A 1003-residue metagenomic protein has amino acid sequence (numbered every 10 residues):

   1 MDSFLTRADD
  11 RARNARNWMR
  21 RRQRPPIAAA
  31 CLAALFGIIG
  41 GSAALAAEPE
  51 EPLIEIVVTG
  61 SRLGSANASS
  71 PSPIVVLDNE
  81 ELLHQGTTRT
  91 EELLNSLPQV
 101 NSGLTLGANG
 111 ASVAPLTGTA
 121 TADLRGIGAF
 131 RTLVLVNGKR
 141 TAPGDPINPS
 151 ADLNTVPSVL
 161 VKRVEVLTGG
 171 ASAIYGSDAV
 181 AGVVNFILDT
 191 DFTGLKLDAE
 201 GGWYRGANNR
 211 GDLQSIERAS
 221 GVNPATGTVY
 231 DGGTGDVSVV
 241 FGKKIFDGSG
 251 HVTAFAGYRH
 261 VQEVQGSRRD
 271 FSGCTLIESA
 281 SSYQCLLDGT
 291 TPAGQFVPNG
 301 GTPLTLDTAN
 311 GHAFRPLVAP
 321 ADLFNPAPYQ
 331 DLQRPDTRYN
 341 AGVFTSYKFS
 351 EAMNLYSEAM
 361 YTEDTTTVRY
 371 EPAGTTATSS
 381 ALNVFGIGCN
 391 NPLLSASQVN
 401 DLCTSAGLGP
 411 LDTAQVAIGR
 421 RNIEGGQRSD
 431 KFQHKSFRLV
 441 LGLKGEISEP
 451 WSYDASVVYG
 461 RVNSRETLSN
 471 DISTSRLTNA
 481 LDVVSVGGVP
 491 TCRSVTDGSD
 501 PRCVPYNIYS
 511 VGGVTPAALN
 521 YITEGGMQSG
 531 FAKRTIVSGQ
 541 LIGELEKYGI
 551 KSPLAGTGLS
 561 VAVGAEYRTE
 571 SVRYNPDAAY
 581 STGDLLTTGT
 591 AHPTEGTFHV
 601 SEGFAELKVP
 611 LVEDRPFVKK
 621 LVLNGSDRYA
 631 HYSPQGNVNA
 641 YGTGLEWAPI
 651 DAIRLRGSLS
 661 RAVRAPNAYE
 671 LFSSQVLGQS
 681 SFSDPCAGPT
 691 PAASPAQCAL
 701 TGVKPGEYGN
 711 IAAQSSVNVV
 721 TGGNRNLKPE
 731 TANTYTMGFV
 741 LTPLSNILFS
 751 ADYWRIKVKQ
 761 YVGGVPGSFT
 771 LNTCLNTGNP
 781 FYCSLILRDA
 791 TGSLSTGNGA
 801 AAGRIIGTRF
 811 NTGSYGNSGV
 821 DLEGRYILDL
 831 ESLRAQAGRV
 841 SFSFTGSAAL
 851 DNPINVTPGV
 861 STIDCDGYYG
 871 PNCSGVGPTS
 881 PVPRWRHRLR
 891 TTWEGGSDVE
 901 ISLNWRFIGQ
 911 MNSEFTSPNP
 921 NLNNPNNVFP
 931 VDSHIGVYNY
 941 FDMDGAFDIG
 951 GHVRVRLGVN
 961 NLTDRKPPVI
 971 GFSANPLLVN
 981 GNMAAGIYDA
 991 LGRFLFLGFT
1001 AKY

Functional and structural regions predicted by a protein language model:
D2-L5, D9, T467, S475 (+6 more regions): C-terminal beta-signal and terminal closure region of outer-membrane beta-barrel proteins
D2-L97, S238, G242, E351 (+3 more regions): N-terminal Sec signal peptide and the immediately downstream disordered periplasmic leader that contains the TonB box
P49, D191-L195, F246-S249, S350-M353 (+11 more regions): Short loop/turn motifs that connect adjacent beta-strands in outer-membrane beta-barrel proteins
T90-L93, A120-D123, D152-N154, D178-E200 (+1 more regions): N-terminal periplasmic accessory domains that precede and gate Gram-negative outer-membrane beta-barrel machines
N95-R140: Extracytoplasmic beta-strand/coil segments of soluble accessory domains associated with Gram-negative outer-membrane
K139-T168, Q214-E217, G221: Short acidic/polar hinge/loop motifs at secondary-structure boundaries that mediate gating or recognition
V261-V264, R268-S282, L286-T291, V297-D336 (+8 more regions): Surface-exposed, low-complexity loop segments enriched in small/polar and acidic residues
L748, K759, L850, R906-N919 (+1 more regions): C-terminal beta-signal and adjacent terminal beta-strands/loops of Gram-negative outer-membrane beta-barrel proteins
